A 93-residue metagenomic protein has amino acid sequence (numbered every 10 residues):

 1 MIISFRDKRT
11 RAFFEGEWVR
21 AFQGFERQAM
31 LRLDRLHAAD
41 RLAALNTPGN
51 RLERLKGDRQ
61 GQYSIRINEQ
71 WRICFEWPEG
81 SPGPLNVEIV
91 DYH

Functional and structural regions predicted by a protein language model:
M1, R9, W18, R41 (+2 more regions): Glycine-rich, flexible loop/turn motifs
M1-R32: Arg/Lys-rich, positively charged N-terminal/basic patches that mediate binding to nucleic acids
G24-P48: Short, solvent-exposed, low-complexity loop/linker segments
D40-Y63: A short, surface-exposed loop/turn module that caps and links secondary-structure elements
K56, Y63-H93: Enriched for short, Lys/Arg-rich terminal
